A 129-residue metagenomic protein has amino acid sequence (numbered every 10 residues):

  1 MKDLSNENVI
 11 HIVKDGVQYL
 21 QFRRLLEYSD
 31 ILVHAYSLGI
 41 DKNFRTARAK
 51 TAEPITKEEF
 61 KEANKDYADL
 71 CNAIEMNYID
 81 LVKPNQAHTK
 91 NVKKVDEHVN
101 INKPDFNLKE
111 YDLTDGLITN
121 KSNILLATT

Functional and structural regions predicted by a protein language model:
M1-D3, E58, P84, N102-K103: Polar low-complexity intrinsically disordered regions
M1-Q18: Short, Gly/Pro- and small/polar-rich lid/capping loops
E7, E27-D30, E53, E58-E62 (+4 more regions): Glutamate identity and glutamate-enriched acidic tracts
V13-V17, F60-N64, F106-L108, G116-L117: A short linear-motif detector with a strong N-terminal bias
K14-L26, K83-V92: N-terminal short beta-loop-beta anion/metal-coordinating cradle
Q21-C71: Intrinsically disordered, low-complexity, positively charged segments
Y67-T129: Phosphate-centric recognition/catalysis
